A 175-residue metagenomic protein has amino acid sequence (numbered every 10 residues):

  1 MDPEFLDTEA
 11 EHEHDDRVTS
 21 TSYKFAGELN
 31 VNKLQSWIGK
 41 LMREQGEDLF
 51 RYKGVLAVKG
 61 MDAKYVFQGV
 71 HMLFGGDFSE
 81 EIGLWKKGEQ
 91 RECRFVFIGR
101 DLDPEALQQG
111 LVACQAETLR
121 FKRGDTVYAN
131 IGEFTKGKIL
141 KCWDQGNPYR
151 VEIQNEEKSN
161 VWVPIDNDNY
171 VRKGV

Functional and structural regions predicted by a protein language model:
M1-C93, L102-E105, Q109-L119: C-terminal accessory "lid"/substrate-recognition subdomains
K64-V70, K138-I139, V161-N167: Short amphipathic beta-strand/extended segments with alternating polar/hydrophobic composition
F97: Flexible loop/N-cap segments at domain edges
L119-I131: Short coil-to-beta transition motif at edge beta-strands of beta-rich domains
L119-R120, N155-V175: Intrinsically disordered, low-complexity, charged/polar segments
I131, W143-G146: A generic structural motif
T135-W143: Short beta-strand-centered aromatic/proline hotspots
N147-E152: Short aromatic-glycine-enriched beta-strand elements
